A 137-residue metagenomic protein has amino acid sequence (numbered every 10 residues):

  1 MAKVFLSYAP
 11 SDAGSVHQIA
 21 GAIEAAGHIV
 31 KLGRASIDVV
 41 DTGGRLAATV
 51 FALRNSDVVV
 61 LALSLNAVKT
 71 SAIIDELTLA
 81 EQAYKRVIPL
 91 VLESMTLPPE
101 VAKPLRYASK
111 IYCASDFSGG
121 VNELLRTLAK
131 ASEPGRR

Functional and structural regions predicted by a protein language model:
M1-L61, E81-K85, L92-T96, F117-R137: Conserved N-terminal substructure of TIR/SEFIR domains
H17-A20, A72-D75, V101-K103: Short amphipathic alpha-helical segments
G44-T49, E76-L77, K103-R106: Short low-complexity, flexible loop/linker segments enriched in glycine and/or proline with clustered acidic
L63-L65: Short Ser/Thr-rich beta->loop micro-motif in glycosyltransferases that lines and helps position the nucleotide-sugar
A67-T70: Short glycine-rich, flexible loops that bind phosphorylated cofactors or substrates
A72-V87: A short, gly/pro- and small-residue-rich
M95-A108: Glycine-rich, charge-decorated loop segments at or immediately adjacent to ligand/cofactor-binding or catalytic sites
K110-D116: Short acidic-hydrophobic, aromatic-tinged amphipathic segments that line or gate anion-handling sites
